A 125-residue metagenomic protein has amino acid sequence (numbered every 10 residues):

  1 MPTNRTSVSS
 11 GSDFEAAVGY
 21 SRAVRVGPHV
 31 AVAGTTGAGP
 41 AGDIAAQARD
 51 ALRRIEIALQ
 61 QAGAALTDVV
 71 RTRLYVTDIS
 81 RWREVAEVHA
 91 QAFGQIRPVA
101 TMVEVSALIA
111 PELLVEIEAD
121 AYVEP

Functional and structural regions predicted by a protein language model:
M1-P125: Short, polar/acidic, helix-capping and beta-turn segments at strand->helix junctions that line the mouths
